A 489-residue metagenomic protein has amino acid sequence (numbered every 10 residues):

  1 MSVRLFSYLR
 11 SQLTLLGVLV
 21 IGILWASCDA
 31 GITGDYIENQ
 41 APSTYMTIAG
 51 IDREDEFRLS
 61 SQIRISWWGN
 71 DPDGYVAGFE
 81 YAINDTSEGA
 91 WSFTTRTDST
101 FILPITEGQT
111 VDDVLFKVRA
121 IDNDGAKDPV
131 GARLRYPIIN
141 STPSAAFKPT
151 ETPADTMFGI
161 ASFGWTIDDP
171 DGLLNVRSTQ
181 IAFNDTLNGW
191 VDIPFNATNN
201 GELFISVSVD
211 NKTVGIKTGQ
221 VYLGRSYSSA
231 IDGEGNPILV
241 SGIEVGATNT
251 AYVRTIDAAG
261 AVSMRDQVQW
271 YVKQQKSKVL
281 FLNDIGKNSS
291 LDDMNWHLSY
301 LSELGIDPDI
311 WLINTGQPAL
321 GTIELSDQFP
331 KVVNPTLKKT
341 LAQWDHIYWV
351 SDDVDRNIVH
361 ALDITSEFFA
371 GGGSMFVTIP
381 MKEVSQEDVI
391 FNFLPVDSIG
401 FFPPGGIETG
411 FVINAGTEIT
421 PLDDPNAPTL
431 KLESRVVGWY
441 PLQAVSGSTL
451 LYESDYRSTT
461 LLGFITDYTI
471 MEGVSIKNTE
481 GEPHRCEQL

Functional and structural regions predicted by a protein language model:
I21-D55, A126: Bacterial Sec-dependent N-terminal signal peptides
G69, A120-D122, T255: Conserved structural position at the C-terminal beta-strand of extracellular beta-sandwich adhesion modules
N70-T86, D168-P194: Solvent-exposed loop/turn segments flanking beta-strands in beta-repeat/beta-sandwich domains
A90-S99, D192-T198, Y227-E234: Short beta-strand segments within Ig-like beta-sandwich modules, predominantly Fibronectin type-III
P104-D113, V240-T248: Surface-exposed, short loops/turns at beta-strand junctions within beta-sandwich domains
N123-S141, A258-V272: Extracellular fibronectin type III
S289-N392: Helical hinge/lid and interdomain linker segments adjacent to catalytic or ligand-binding clefts that mediate domain
W349, D353-Y452: A glycine-rich, often tryptophan-bearing local segment used as a flexible ligand/cofactor-contacting loop or short
